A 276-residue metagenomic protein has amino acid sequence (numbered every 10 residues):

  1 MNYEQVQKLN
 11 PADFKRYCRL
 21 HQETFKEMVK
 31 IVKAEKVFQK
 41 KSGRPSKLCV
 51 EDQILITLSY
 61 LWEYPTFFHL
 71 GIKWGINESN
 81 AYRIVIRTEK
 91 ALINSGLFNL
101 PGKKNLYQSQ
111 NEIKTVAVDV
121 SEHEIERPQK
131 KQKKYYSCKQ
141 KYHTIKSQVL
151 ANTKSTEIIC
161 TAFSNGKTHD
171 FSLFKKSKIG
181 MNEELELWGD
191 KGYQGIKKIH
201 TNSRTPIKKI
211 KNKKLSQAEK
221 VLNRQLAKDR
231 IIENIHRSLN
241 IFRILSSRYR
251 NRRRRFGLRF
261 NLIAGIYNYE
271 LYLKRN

Functional and structural regions predicted by a protein language model:
M1-S42, R275-N276: Charged, often Cys/His-bearing segments associated with DNA-binding zinc-finger transcription factors
Y17-L20, P45-L48, S59: Short secondary-structure boundary/capping segments within folded domains
F25, Q53-L55, F67: A common structural microfeature
V32, Y60, I207-K209: Short, small-residue-rich loop/turn micro-motifs
V37-Q39, D52, I266: Glycine/charged-rich beta-loop-alpha catalytic/anionic-binding loops adjacent to active sites
G43-R44, L215: Arg/Lys-rich, glycine/proline-spaced intrinsically disordered segments in nuclear chromatin/transcription regulators
C49-E63: Short, amphipathic alpha-helical "recognition" segments used to contact nucleic acids or chromatin
V50, Y64-N276: Short, well-ordered secondary-structure "scaffold" segments embedded in the functional core of diverse domains
